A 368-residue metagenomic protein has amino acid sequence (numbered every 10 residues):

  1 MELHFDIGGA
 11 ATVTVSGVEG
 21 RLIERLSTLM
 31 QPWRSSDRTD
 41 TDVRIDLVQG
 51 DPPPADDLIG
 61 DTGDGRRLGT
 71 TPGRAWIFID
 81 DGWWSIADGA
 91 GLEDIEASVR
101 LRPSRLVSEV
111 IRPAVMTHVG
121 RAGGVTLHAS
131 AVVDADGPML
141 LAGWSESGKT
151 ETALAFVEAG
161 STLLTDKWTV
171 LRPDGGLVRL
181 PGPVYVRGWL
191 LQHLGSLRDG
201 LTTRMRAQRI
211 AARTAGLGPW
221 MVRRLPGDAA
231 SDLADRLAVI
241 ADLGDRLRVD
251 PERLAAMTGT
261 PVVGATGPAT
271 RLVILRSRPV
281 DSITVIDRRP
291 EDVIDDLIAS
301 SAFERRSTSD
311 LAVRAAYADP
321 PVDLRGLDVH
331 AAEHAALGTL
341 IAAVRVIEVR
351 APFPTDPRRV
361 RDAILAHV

Functional and structural regions predicted by a protein language model:
M1-S145, L154, E158-A159, T169-V368: A noncatalytic interaction/capping subdomain that flanks phosphate/NTP-handling catalytic cores
S147-K149: Conserved glycine(s) of the Walker
T162: Residue-level detector of anion-binding/catalytic polar loops
